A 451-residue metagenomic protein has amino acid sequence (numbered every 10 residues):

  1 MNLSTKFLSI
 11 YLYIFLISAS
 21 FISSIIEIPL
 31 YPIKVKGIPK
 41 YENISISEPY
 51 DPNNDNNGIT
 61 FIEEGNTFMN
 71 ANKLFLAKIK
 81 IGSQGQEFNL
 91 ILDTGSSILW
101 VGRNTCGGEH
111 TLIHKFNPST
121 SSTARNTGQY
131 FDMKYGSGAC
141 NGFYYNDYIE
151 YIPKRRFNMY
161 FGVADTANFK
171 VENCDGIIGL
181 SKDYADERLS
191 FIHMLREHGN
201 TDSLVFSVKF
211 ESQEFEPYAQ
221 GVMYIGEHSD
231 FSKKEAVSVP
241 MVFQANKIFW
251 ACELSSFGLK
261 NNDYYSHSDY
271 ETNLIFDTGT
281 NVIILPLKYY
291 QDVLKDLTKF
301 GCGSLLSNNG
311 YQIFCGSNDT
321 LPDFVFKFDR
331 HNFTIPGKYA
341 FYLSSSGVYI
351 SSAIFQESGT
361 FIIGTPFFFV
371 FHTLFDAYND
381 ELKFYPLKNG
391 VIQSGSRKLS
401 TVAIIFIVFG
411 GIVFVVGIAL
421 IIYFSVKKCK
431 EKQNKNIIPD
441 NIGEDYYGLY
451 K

Functional and structural regions predicted by a protein language model:
S4-S24: Cleavable N-terminal signal peptides of Sec/SRP-targeted secreted and luminal proteins
I22-I38, D51, G162-A167, I225 (+4 more regions): Aspartic protease catalytic domain
S23-N70, E150, R155-D269, G347-A353: Aspartyl protease catalytic domain
F61-E63, M69-A167, N173, D296 (+1 more regions): Signature of the N-terminal lobe/flap region of pepsin-like aspartyl proteases
A77-I81, M133, Y145-K154, V208-F210 (+2 more regions): Short conserved beta-strand and strand-loop elements enriched in small hydrophobics with frequent Asp/Gly
I79-I81, F88-L92, L99-V101, I177 (+4 more regions): Short hydrophobic beta-strand that contains or immediately precedes a catalytic carboxylate
N104-G107, Y184, S229-F231, Y289 (+1 more regions): Acidic glycine-/aspartate-rich tracts in secreted/extracellular proteins
N273-C302, L306-G310: Extracytoplasmic, non-cytosolic globular domains
